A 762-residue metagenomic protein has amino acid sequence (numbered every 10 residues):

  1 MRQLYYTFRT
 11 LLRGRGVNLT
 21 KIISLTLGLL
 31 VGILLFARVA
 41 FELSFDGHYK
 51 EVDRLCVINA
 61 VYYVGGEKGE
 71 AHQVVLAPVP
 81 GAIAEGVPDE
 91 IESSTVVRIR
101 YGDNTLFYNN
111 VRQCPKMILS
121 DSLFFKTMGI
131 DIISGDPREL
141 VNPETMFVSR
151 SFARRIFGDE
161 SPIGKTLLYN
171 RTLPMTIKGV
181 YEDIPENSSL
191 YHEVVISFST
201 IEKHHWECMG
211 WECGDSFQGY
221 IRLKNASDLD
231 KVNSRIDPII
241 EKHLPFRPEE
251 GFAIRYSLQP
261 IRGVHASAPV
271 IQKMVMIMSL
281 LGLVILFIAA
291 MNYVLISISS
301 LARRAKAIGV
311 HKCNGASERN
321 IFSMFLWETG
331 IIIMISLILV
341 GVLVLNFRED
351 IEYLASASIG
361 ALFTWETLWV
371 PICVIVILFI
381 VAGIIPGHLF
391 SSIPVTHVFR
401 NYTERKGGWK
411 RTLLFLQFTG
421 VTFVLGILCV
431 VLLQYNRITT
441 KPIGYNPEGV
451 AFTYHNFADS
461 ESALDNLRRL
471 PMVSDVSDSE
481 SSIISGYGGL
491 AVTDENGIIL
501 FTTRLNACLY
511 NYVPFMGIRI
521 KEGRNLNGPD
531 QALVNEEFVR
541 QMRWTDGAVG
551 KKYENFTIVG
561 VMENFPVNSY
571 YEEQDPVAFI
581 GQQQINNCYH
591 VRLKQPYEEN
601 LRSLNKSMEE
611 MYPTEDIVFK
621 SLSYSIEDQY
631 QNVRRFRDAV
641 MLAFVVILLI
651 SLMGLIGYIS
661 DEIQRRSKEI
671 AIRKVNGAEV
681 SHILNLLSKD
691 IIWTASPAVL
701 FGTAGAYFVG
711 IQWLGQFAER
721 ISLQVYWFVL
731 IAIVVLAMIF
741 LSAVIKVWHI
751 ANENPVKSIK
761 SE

Functional and structural regions predicted by a protein language model:
M1-L4, R9-L19, Y49, D237-V284 (+8 more regions): Membrane-helix entry/capping segments
Y6-L12, G16, M291-I332, S392-T403 (+2 more regions): Intracellular coupling helices
L11, E42, I58-A60, I83 (+27 more regions): Generic structural signal for small/hydrophobic residues in well-ordered secondary structure, especially within
R13-F41, I271-K306, M334, I338 (+5 more regions): Hydrophobic alpha-helical transmembrane segments of multi-pass inner-membrane transport and secretion
L34, E241-H243, T329-S392, L433 (+1 more regions): Small-residue-rich transmembrane alpha-helices
L35-D103, C208, E212-R222, D230-R235 (+2 more regions): Membrane-proximal extracellular/periplasmic loop immediately following the first transmembrane helix
D121-S134, M146-V270, D465, R469-D475 (+1 more regions): Mid-to-C-terminal secondary-structure elements that act as membrane-proximal/extracytoplasmic interface segments
A382-T412: Cytosolic-side transmembrane helix boundary signature
